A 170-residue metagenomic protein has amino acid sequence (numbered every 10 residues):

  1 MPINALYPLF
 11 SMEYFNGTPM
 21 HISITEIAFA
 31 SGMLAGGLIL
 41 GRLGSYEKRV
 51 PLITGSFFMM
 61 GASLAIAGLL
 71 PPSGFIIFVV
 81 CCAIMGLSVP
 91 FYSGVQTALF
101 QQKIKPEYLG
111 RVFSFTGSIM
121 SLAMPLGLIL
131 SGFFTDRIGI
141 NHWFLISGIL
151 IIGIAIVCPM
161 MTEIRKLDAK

Functional and structural regions predicted by a protein language model:
I3-A5: Extracytoplasmic gate region of multi-pass secondary transporters
Y7-K170: C-terminal transmembrane bundle of multi-pass solute transporters/carriers
